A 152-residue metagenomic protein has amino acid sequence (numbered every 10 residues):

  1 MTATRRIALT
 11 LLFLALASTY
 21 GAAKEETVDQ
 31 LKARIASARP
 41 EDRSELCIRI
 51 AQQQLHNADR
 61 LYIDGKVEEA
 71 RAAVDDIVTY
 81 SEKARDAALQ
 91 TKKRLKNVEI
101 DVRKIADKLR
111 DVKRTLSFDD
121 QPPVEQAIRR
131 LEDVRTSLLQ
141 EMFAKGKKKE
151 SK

Functional and structural regions predicted by a protein language model:
M1-T4: N-terminal secretory signal peptides that target proteins for export/translocation
R6-I7, S44: Hydrophobic alpha-helical segments, especially transmembrane helices and their immediate juxtamembrane helical caps
A8-S18: Bacterial N-terminal signal peptides
A22-K152: Long, charged/polar, soluble alpha-helical segments
